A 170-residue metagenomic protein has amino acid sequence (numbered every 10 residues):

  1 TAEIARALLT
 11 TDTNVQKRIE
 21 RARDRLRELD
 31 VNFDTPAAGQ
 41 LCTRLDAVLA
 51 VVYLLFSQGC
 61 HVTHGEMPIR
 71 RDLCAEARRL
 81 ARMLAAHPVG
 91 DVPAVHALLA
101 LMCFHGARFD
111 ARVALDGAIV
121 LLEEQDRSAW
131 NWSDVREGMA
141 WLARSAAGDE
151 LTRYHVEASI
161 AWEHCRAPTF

Functional and structural regions predicted by a protein language model:
T1-E3, T10-F170: Amphipathic helix-loop-helix modules that constitute alpha-helical solenoid scaffolds
